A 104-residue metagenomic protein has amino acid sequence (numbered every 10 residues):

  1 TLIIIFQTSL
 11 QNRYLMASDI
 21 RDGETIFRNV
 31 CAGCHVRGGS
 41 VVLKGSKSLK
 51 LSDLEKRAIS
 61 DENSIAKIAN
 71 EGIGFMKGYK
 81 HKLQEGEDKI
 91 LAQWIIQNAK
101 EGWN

Functional and structural regions predicted by a protein language model:
T1-D19, I95-N104: Post-cleavage N-terminal segment of exported redox proteins
F6-Q7, R37-S40, A58, Y79: Aromatic-residue detector
Q7-T8, A17-I20, E24, D61 (+2 more regions): Short, structured coil/loop segments at alpha-helix boundaries
R13, D19, I65-I68, D88: Generic hydrophobic secondary-structure packing signal
S18-L49, K67, E71-K77, Q97-N104: Periplasmic/extracellular electron-transfer cofactor-ligation site, primarily the c-type cytochrome heme-c attachment
K50-N63, G78-K89: Electron-transfer interface patches adjacent to heme c in soluble/periplasmic c-type cytochromes and di-/multiheme
K80-N104: C-terminal capping alpha-helices of c-type cytochrome domains
